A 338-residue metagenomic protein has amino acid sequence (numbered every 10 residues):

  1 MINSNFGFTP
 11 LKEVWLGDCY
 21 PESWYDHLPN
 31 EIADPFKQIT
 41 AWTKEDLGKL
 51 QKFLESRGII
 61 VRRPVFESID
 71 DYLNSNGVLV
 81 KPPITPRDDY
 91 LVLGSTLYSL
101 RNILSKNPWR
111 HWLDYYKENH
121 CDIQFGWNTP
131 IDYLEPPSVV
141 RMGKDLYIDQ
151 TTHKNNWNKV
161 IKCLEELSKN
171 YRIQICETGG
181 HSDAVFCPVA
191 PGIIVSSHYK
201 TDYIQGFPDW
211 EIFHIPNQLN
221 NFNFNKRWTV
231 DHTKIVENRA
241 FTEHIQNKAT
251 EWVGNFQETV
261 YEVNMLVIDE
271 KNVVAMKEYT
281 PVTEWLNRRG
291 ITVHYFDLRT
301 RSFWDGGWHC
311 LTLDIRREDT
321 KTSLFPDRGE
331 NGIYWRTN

Functional and structural regions predicted by a protein language model:
M1-N338: The feature marks the mature, well-folded catalytic cores of soluble enzymes
